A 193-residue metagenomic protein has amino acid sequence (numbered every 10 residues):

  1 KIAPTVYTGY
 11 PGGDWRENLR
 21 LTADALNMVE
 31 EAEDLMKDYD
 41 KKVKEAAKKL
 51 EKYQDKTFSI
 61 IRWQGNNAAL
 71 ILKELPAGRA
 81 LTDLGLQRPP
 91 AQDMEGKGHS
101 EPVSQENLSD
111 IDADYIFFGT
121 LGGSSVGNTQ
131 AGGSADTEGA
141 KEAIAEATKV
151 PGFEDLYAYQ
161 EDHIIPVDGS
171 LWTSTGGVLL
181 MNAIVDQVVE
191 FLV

Functional and structural regions predicted by a protein language model:
K1-P4, A113-I116: Proline-aspartate-enriched helix->loop->beta-strand connector
I2-N66, H163, S170-V193: Extracytoplasmic substrate-binding proteins
Y53, D114-V193: Structured C-terminal subdomain patch of bacterial secreted/periplasmic proteins
T57-W63, A91-Q92, F117-T120: Short, conserved beta-strand edge motifs with alternating hydrophobic and charged residues
Q64-A68, G123-S125: Short, catalytically relevant binding-site loops at active-site mouths
L70-S100: Alpha-helical, coiled-coil/dimerization segments enriched in small aliphatic residues
H99-P102, F117: Charged, long alpha-helical assembly modules
V103-D112: Short helices/loops that flank or line small-molecule/ion binding pockets
